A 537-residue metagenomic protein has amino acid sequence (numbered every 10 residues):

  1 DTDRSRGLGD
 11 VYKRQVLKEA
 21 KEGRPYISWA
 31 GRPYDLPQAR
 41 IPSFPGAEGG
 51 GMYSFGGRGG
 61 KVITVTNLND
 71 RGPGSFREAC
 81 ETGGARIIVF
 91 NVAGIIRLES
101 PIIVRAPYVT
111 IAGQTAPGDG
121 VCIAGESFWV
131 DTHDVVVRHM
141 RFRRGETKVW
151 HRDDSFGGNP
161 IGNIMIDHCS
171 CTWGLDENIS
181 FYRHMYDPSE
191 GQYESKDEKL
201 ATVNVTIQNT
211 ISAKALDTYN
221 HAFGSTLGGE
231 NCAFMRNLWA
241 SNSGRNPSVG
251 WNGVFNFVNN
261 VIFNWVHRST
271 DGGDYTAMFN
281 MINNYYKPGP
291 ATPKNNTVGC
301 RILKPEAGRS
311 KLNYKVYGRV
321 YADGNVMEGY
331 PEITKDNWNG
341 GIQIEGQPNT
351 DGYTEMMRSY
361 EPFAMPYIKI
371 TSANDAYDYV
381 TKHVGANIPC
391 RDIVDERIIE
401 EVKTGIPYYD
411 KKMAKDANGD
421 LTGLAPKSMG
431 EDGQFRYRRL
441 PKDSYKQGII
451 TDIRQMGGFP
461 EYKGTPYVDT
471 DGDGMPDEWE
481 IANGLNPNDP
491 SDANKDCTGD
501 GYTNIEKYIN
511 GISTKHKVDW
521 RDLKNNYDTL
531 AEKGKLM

Functional and structural regions predicted by a protein language model:
D1-L8, Y12: Single conserved hydrophobic/aromatic residue that forms the stacking wall/gate of nucleotide- or nucleobase-binding
S43-I88: Acidic Gly/Asp/Thr-rich repetitive segments characteristic of extracellular carbohydrate-active and adhesion proteins
R77-G84, I95-T110, V121-R138, R144-I161: Extracellular beta-strand-rich solenoid/capping regions of secreted or surface-exposed proteins that bind or remodel
Y108, G113, H133-R144, G162-D176 (+5 more regions): Right-handed parallel beta-helix
Q114-V121, M140, N488-D492: Extracellular beta-strand-rich, repetitive "passenger/adhesive" scaffolds that bind or process carbohydrates
D323, G329-Y330, D336-T470, P476 (+2 more regions): C-terminal functional modules
Y467-D471, D492-D500: Acidic, divalent-cation-chelating loop motifs in proteins
D471-N483, P487, G501-I509: Cysteine-centered, disulfide-bonded loop motifs in secreted/extracellular proteins
